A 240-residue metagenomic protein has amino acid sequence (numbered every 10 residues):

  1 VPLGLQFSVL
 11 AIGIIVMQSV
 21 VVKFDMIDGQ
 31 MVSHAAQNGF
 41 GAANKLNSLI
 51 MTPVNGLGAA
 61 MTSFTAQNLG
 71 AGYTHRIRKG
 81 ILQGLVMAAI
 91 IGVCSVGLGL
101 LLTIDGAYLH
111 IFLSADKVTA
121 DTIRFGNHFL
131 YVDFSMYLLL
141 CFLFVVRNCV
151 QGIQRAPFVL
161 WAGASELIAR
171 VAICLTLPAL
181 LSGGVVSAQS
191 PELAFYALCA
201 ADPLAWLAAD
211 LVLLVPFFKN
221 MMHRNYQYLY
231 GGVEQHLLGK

Functional and structural regions predicted by a protein language model:
V1, T65-M136, A179-K240: Short alpha-helical transmembrane segments in multi-pass integral membrane proteins
P2-L3, A35-N47, H128, A200-D202: Loop-to-helix entry region at the N-terminal start of transmembrane alpha-helices in multi-pass membrane transporters
L5-V9, G13, M17, I50-V54 (+5 more regions): Residue-level hotspots within pore-lining transmembrane alpha-helices of multi-pass secondary transporters
S8-A42, L49, Q67, L109-V118 (+2 more regions): Helix-terminus/linker motif at the lipid-water interface of multi-pass membrane proteins
Q18, V22, Q37-L100, L140-A162: Small-residue-rich hydrophobic transmembrane alpha-helices
N55-G58, D133-G152, F158-A169, A197-L214: Short runs within selected transmembrane alpha-helices of multi-pass transporters and secretion channels
